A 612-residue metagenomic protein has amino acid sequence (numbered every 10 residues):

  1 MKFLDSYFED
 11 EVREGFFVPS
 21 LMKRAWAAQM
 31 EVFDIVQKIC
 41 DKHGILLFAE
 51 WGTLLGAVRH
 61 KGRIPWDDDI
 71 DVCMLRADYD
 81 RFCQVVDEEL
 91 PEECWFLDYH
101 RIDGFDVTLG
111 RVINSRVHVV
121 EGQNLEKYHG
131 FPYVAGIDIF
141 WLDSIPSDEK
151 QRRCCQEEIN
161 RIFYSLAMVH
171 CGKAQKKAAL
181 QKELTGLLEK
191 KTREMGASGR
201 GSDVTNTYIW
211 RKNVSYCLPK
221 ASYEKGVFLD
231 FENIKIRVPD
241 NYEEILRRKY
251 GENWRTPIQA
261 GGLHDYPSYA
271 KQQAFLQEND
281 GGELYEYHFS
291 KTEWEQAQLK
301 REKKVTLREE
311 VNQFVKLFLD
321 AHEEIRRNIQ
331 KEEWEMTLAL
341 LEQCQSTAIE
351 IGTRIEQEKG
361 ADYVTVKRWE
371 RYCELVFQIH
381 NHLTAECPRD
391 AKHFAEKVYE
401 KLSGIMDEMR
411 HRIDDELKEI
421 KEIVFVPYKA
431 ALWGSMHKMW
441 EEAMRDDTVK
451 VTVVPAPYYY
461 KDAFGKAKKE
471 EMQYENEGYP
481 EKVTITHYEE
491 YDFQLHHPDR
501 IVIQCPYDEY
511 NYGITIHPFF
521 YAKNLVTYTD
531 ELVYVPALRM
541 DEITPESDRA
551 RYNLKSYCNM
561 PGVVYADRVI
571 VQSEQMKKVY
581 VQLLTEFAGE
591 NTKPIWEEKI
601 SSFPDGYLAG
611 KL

Functional and structural regions predicted by a protein language model:
Y7-R13, F17-H43, V86-E149, R153-Q156 (+2 more regions): Conserved catalytic core of two-metal-ion nucleotidyltransferases
Q37-I70, M74, Y79-D80, A221: Active-site nucleotide-donor binding segment shared across nucleotidyl transfer reactions
T53-G56, D78-D80, R101-D103, L142-S147 (+9 more regions): Short, solvent-exposed loop/turn segments at secondary-structure junctions
V58-D67, V112-I113, G465-Q473: Charged, often glycine-rich, active-site loop that binds/positions anionic groups
L246, I423-F425, K611-L612: Conserved donor-binding/catalytic core segment of Leloir-type glycosyltransferases
K300-R500, C505, E509: N-terminal pre-catalytic "stem/leader" segment of glycosyltransferase-like enzymes
D415-I420, G606-L612: Nucleotide-sugar donor-binding and catalytic loop/hinge architecture of NDP-sugar-dependent glycosyltransferases
E422-P604: Active-site and donor-binding regions of nucleotide-sugar-utilizing enzymes
